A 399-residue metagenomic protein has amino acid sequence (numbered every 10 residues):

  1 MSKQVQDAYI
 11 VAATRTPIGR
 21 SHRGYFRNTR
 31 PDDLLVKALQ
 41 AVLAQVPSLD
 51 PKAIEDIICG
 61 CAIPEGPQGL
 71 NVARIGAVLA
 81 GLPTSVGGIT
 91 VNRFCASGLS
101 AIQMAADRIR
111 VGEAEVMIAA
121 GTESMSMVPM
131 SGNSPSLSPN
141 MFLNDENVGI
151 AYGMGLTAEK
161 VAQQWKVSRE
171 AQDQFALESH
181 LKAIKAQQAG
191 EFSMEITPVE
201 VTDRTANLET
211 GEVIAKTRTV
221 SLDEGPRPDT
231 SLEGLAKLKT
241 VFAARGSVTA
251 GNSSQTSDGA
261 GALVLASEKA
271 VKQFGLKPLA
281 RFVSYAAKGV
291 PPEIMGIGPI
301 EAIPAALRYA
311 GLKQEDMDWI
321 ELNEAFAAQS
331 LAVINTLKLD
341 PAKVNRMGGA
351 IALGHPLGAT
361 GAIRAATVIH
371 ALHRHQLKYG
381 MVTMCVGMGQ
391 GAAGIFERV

Functional and structural regions predicted by a protein language model:
S2-G76, A80, K160-R169, S179 (+4 more regions): Conserved active-site "lid/cap" helical segment
S2-P31, T230-I297, E301, R308 (+3 more regions): Condensing-enzyme catalytic core mediating Claisen C-C bond formation in acyl metabolism
R15-P17, N28, D32, K37 (+4 more regions): N-terminal extracellular/periplasmic Venus flytrap/periplasmic-binding protein-like
T29, C61-E115, G149-L156, P228-Q255 (+3 more regions): Conserved catalytic cysteine-centered active-site region of acyl-thioester-dependent Claisen-condensing enzymes
C59, L156, F192-E195, V283-A352: Active-site pocket-lining segment
V91-E123, A162-F192, A262-K269, I334 (+2 more regions): Active-site-proximal alpha-helical scaffold in enzymes
V111-Q164: Flexible glycine-/small-residue-enriched beta->alpha junction loops that bind anionic phosphate/pyrophosphate groups
